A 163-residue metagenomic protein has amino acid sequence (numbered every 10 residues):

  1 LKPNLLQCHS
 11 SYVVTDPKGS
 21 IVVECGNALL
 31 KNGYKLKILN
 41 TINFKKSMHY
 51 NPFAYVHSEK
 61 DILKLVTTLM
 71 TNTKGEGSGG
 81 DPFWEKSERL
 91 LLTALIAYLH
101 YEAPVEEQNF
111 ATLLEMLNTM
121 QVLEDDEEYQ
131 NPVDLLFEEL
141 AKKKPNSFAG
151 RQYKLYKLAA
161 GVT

Functional and structural regions predicted by a protein language model:
L1-Y98: Switch/coupling segment of Walker-type NTPase motor domains
W84, R89, T93-T163: Non-catalytic, charge-rich alpha-helical accessory subdomains
